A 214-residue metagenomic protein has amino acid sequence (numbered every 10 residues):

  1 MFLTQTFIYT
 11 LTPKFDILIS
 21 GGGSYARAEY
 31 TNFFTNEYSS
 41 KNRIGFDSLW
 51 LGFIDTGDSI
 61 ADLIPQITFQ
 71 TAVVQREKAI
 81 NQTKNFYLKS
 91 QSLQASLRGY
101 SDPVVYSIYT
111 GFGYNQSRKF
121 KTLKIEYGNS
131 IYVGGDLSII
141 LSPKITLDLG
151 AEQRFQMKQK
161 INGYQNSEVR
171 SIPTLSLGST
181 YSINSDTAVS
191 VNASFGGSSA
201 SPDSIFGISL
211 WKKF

Functional and structural regions predicted by a protein language model:
M1-F2, I44-W50, L88-S92, S130-Y132 (+2 more regions): Transmembrane beta-barrel architecture of outer-membrane proteins
M1-L49, L137-I140, T146, S194: Subset of outer-membrane beta-barrel
Q5-Y9, S48-D55, L93-G99, F112 (+3 more regions): Residues on the lipid-exposed face of transmembrane beta-strands in outer-membrane beta-barrel proteins
K14-I19, D58-P65, P103-I108, P143-L149 (+1 more regions): Repeated loop/turn-to-beta-strand initiation elements of outer-membrane beta-barrel proteins
I19-G23, I67-Q75, I108-Y114, G135 (+3 more regions): Transmembrane beta-barrel strands of outer-membrane/channel proteins
G22-E126, E168: Outer-membrane pore/translocation modules
Y30-N32, Y127-Y132, D136-F214: Outer membrane beta-barrel transmembrane domains
